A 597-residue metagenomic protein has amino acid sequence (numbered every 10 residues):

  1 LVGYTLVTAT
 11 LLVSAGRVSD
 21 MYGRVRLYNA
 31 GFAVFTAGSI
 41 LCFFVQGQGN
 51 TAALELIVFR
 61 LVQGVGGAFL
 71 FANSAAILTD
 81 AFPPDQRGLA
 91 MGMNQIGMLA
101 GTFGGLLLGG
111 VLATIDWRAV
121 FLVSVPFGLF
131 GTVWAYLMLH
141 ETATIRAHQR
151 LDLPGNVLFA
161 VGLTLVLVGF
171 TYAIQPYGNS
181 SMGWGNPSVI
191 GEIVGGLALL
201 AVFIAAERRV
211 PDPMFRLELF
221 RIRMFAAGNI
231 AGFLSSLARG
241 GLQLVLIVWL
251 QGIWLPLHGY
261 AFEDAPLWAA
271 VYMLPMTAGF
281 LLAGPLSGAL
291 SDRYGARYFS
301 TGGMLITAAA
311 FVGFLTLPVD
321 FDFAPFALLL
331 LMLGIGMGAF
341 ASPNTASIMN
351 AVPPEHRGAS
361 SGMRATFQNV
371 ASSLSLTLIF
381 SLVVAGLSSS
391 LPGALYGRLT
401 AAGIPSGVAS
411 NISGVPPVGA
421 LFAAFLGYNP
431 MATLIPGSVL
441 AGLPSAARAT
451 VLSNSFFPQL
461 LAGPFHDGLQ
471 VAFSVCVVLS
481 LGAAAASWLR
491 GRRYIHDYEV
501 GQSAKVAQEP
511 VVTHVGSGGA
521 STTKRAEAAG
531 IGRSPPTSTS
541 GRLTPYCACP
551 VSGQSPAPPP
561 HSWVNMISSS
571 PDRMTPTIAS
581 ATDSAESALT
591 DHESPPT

Functional and structural regions predicted by a protein language model:
L1-L137, S287, V312-L315: Transmembrane-helix bundle of Major Facilitator Superfamily
L1-V7, G185-G191, G195-L199, P211-E355 (+2 more regions): Transmembrane core module of solute transporters
V18-S19, L108-D116, F170, I174 (+4 more regions): Interfacial helix-cap and linker-helix signal at transmembrane-aqueous boundaries of multi-pass secondary transporters
R26-A30, V34, A296-G302, A472: Juxtamembrane helix-start motifs in multi-pass secondary transporters
A30, Q86-M93, W268, H356-M363 (+1 more regions): Cytoplasmic loop-to-transmembrane helix junctions
Q95-I96, A100-F103, G232-F233, L242 (+4 more regions): Small-residue-rich alpha-helical segments with characteristic i,i+4
I115-G232, A238, T523-A526: Hydrophobic transmembrane-helix bundles of small-molecule transporters
A205, M224, D292, M304 (+2 more regions): Transmembrane-helix exit segments and adjacent C-terminal regions of multi-pass membrane proteins
